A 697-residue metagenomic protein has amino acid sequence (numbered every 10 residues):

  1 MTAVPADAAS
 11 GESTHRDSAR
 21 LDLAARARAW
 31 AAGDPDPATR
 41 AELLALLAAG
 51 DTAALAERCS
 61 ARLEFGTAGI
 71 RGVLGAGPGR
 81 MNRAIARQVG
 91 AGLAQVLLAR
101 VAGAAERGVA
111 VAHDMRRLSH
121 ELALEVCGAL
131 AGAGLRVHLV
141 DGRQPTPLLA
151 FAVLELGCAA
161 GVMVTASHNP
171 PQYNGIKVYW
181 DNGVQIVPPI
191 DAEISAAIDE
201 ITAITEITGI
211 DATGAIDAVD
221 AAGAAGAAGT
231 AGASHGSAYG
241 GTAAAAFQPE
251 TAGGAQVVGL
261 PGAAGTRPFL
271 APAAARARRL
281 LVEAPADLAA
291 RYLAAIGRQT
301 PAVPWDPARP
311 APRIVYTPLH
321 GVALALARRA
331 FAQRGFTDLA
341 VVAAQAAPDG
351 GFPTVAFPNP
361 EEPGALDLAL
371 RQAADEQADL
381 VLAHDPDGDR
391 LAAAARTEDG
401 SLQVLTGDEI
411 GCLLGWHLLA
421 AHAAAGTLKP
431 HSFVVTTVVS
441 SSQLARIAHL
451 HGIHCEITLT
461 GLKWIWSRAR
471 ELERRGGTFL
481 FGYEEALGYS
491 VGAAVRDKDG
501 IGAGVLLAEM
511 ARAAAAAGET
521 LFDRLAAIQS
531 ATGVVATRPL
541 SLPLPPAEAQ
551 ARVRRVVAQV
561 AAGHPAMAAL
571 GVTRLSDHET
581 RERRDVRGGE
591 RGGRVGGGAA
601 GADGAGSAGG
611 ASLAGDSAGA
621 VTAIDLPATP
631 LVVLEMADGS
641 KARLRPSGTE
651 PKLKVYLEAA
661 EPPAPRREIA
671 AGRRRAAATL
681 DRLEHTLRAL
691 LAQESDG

Functional and structural regions predicted by a protein language model:
A3-L21, A203-A273, T580-A620: Intrinsically disordered, low-complexity terminal tails and inter-domain linkers enriched for S/T/G/P/D/E
R16-A19, A24-V126, A274-R278, V282-R309 (+1 more regions): An N-terminal, well-structured beta->alpha segment
W30, D34, A38, A54-R58 (+3 more regions): Gly/Ser/Thr-enriched, mixed-charge loops and adjacent short helices that form phosphate/oxyanion-binding elements
C59-G79, A166-N169, I314, P318-A330 (+4 more regions): Conserved phosphate/anionic-ligand binding catalytic regions in large, soluble enzymes, centered on
A110-Y173, A330, G335-A393: N-terminal small/polar loop signature for handling phosphorylated ligands or for N-terminal nucleophile
L122-L130, Y173-W180, D389-I410, L444: Short Gly/Thr/Asp-enriched flexible loops that form oxyanion-binding sites at enzyme active sites
G183-A212, V257, D408-S432, T436-I447: Glycine-rich phosphate-binding loop plus the immediately following alpha-helix
A374, A378-L380, S401-Q403, H422 (+4 more regions): Phosphate-binding and adjacent anionic-ligand microenvironments
